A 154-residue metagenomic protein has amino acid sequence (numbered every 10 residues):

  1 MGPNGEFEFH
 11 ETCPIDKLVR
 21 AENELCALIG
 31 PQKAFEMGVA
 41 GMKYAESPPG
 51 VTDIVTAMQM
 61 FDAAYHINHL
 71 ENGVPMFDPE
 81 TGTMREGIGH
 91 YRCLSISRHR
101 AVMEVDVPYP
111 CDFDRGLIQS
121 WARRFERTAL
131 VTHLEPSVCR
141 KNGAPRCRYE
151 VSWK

Functional and structural regions predicted by a protein language model:
M1-G2, E126: Glycine-centered secondary-structure boundary/capping sites
G2-C111: Amphipathic interaction/junction segments at domain boundaries or subunit interfaces
T81-R115, R123, R127-K154: Short terminal or interdomain "cap/linker" segment that borders an active site or interface and mediates
